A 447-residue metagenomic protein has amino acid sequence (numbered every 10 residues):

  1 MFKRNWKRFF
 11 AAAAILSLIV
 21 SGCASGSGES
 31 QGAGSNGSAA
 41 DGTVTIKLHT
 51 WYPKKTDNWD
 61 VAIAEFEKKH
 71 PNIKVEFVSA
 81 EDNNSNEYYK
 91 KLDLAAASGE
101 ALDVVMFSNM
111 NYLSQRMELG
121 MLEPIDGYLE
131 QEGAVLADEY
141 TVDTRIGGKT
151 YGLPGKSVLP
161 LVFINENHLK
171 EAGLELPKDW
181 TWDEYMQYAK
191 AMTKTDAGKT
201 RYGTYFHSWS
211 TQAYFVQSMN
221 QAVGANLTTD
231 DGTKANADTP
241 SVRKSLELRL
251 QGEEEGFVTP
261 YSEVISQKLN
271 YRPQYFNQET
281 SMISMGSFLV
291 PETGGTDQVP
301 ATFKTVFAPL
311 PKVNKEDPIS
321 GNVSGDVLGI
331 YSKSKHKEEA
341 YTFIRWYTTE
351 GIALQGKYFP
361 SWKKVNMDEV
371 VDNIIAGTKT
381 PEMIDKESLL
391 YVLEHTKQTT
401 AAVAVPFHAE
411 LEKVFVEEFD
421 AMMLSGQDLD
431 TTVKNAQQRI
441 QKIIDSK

Functional and structural regions predicted by a protein language model:
M1-I46, K68, T431-K447: Short, low-complexity disordered leader/linker segments with a strong preference for bacterial N-terminal type II
A40-P53, I73-S79, D103-V104, Y151 (+2 more regions): Short, well-ordered beta-strand elements
P53-K74, V414-F415, V433: Short, polar/charged alpha-helical segment
E65, K69-D138, E171-G173, P273-M282 (+2 more regions): Extracytoplasmic "Venus flytrap"/periplasmic binding protein-like
K68, K74-E76, D126-L129, R145-A213 (+4 more regions): Helix-loop-helix "hinge/cap" segment bordering the ligand-binding cleft or interdomain interface
P71, D143, A308, F359-K413 (+2 more regions): Long, aromatic- and glycine/proline-rich binding clefts that accommodate carbohydrate-like moieties
S108-L159, D183, F215, K304-A308 (+1 more regions): Hinge/lid segment of periplasmic solute-binding proteins
F215-S218, A222, R243-T342: Extracytoplasmic/periplasmic substrate-binding proteins
